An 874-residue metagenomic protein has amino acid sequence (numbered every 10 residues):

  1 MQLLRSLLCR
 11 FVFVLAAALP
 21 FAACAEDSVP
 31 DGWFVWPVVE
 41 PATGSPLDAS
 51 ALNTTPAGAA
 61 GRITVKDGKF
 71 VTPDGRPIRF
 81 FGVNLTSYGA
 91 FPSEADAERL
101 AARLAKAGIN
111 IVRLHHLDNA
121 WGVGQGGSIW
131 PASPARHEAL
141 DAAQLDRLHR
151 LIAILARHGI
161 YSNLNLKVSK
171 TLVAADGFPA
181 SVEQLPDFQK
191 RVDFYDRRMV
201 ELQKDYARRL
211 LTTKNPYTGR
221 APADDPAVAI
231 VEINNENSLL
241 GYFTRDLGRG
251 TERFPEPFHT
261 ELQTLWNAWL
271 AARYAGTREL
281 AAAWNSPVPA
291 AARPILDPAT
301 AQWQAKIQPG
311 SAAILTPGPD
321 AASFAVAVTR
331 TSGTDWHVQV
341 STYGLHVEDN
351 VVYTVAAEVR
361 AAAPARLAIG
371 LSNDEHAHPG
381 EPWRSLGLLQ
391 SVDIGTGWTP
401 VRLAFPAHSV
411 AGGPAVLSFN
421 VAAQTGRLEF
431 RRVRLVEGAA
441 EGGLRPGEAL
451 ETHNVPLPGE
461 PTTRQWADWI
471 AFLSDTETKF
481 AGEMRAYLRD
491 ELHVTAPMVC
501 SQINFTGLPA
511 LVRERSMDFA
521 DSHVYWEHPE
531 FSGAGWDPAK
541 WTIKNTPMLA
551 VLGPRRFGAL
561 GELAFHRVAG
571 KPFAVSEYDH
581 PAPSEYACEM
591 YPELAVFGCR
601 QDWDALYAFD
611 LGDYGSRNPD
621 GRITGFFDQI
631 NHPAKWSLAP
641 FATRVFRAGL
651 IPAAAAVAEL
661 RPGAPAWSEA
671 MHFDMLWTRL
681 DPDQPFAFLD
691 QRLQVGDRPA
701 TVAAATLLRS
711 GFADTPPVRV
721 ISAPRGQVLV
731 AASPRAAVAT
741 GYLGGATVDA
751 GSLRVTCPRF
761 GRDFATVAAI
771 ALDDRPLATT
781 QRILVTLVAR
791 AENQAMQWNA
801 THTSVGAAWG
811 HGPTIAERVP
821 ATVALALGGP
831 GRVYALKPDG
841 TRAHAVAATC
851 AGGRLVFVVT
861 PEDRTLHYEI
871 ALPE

Functional and structural regions predicted by a protein language model:
C9-P20: Bacterial N-terminal signal peptides
G58-I295, G370-W398, V410-V416, N420-A486 (+1 more regions): Active-site mouth of glycoside hydrolases
T212, F480-P497, F505-E527, I543-G711: Catalytic-core region of carbohydrate-active enzymes that cleave or remodel glycosidic bonds
L296-A299, V326, V340-I369, V401-A407 (+1 more regions): Extra-cytoplasmic beta-strand recognition segments
A312-T334: Short carbohydrate-recognition loop motifs
A327-T354, H376-L389, N420: Secreted extracellular polysaccharide-interacting domains
T643, R647-A835: Long, low-hydrophobicity ectodomains and other hydrophilic envelope-associated domains
G853-E874: C-terminal beta-strand-rich structural cap/linker in extracellular carbohydrate-active enzymes
